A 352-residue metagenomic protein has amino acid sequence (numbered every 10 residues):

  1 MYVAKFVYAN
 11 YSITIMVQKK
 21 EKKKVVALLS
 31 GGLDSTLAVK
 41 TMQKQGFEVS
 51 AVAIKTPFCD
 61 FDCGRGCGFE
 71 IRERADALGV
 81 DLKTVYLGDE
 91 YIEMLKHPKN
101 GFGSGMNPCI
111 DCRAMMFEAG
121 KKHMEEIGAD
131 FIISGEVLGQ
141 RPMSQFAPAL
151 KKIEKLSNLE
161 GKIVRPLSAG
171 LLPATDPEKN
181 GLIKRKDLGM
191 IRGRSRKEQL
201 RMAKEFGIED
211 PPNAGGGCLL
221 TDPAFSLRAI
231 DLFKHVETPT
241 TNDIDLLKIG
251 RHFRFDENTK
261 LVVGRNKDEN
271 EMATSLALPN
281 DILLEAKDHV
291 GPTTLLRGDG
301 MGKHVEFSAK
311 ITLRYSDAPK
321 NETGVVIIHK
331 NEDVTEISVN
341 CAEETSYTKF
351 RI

Functional and structural regions predicted by a protein language model:
K5-E205, D333, N340-C341, I352: ATP-dependent adenylation/nucleotidyltransferase module used to activate substrates
L156, K162-I352: AMP-forming adenylation/ATP pyrophosphatase catalytic core
